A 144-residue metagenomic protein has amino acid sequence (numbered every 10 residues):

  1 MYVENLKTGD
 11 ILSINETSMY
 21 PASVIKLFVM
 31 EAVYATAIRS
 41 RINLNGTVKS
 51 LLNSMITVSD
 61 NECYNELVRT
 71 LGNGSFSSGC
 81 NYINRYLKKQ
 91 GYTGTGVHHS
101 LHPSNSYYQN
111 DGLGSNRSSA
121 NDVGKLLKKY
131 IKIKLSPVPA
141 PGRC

Functional and structural regions predicted by a protein language model:
M1-E16: A short, well-structured edge-of-sheet supersecondary motif
L6, T47-Y64, R69-N73, L101-N105: Acidic helix-start/capping segments at beta-turn-to-alpha-helix junctions
T8, L44, V48, S119-D122: Envelope-exposed proteins and targeting segments
D10-I14, A32-V33, C63-E66: Acidic/histidine-rich, surface-exposed loop or edge segments in extracytoplasmic proteins
S13-Y20, G112: A short glycine/serine-rich beta->alpha loop
S18-I42, M55, V123: Active-site SXXK
A35-N53, P137-G142: Short, well-structured active-site flanking segments
V68-I133: Mid-domain, small-residue-enriched loop/turn segments at the edges of structured enzyme/sensor domains
